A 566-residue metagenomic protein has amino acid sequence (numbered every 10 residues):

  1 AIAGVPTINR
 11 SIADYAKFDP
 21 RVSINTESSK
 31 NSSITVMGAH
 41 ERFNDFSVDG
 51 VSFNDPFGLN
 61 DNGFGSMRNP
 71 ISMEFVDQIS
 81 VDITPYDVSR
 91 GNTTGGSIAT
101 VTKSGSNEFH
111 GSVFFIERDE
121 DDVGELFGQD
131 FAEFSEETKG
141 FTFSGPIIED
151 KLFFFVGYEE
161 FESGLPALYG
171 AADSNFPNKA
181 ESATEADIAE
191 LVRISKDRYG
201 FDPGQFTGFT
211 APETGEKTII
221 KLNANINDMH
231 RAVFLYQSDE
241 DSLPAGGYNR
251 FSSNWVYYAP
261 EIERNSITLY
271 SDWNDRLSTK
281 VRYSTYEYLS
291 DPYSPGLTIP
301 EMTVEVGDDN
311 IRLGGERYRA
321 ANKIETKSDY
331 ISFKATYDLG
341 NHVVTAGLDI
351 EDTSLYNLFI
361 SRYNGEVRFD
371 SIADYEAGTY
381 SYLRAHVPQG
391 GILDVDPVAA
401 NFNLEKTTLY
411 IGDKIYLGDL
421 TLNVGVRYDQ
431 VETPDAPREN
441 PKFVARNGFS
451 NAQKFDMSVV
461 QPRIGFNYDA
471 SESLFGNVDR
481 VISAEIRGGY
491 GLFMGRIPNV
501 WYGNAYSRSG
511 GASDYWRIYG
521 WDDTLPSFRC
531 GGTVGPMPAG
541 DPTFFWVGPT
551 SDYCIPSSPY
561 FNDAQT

Functional and structural regions predicted by a protein language model:
A1-S104, E136, G140-T142, F161: Periplasmic N-terminal accessory/gating domains of Gram-negative outer-membrane beta-barrel systems
N25, V88-G91, G105-H110, I148-K151 (+4 more regions): Short loop/turn motifs that connect adjacent beta-strands in outer-membrane beta-barrel proteins
S32, F75, T94-G96, E137-F141 (+10 more regions): Hydrophobic, lipid-facing positions within transmembrane beta-strands of outer-membrane proteins
H110, A132-S242, Y258-T285, P462: Transmembrane beta-barrel wall of Gram-negative outer-membrane proteins
V113-D119, V156-E160, F234-S238, V281-T285 (+3 more regions): Transmembrane beta-barrel strands of outer-membrane/channel proteins
N178-F206, V304-G315, S371-P397, W516-T566: Flexible glycine-rich, low-complexity coil/linker segments exposed to the extracellular/periplasmic environment
T214, A224-Y410, R517-I518: Replace "related TpsB outer-membrane translocases also match" with "some related outer-membrane beta-barrels such as
T303, P437-Q461, G465-T566: Solvent-exposed loop/turn elements at secondary-structure boundaries
